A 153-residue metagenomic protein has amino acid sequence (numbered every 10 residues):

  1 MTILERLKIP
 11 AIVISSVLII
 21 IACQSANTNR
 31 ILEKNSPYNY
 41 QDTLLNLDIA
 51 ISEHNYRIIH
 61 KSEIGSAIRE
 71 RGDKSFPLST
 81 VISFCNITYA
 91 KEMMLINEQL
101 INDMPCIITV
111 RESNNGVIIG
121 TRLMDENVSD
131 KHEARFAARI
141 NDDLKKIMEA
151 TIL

Functional and structural regions predicted by a protein language model:
T2-P10: Bacterial N-terminal signal peptides that target proteins for export
A11-I19: Bacterial N-terminal signal peptides
C23-I59: Terminal, regulation- and interaction-focused segments at domain boundaries
T43, L47, I64, F136 (+1 more regions): Stable alpha-helical elements in mature extracytoplasmic
E53, I59-C106, M124: Compact, glycine-rich, soluble single-domain proteins
M104-D130: Beta-strand/loop substructures that line and gate deep hydrophobic ligand-binding cavities in soluble
M124-L153: C-terminal partner/receptor-binding element of secreted or periplasmic proteins
